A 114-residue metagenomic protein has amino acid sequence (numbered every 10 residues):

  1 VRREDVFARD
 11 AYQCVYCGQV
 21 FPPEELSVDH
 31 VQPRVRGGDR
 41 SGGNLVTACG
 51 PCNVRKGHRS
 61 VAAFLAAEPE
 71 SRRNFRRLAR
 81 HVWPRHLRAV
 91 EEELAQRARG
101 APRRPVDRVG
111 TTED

Functional and structural regions predicted by a protein language model:
V1-Y16, R73-E93, R97: Short, charged surface segments at domain edges that flank catalytic/cofactor-binding sites
D5, V31-Q32, P51: N-terminal hydrophobic or amphipathic segments with adjacent small-residue motifs that include Sec signal peptides
V6-F7, A101, T112: General helical structural elements
Y16-T47, K56-E68: Histidine-centered nuclease catalytic patch
S41, P51-V54, R72-F75: Glycine-rich loops and low-complexity Gly/Arg-rich segments that provide flexible linkers or classic glycine-based
G50-E68, R80-A101: Long, charge-rich boundary regions
R108-D114: C-terminal, charged low-complexity interaction regions
